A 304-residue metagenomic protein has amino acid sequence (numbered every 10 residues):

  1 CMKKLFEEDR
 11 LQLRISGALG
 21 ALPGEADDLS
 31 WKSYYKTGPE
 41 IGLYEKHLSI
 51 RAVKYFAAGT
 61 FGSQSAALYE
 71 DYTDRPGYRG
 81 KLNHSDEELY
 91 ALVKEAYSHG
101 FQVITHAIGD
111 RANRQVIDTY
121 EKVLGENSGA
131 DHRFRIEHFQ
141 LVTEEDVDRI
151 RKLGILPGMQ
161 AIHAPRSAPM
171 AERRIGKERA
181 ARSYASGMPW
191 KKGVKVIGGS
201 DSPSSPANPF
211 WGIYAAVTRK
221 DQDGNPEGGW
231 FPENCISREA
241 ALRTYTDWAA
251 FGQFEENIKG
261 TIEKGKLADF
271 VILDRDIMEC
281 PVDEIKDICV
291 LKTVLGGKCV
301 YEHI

Functional and structural regions predicted by a protein language model:
M2-D110, R114, D118, R149-L156 (+2 more regions): Metal-coordinating catalytic core of metallo-dependent amide/deamination hydrolases
L19, A57, D274-R275, G297: Residues that line or immediately flank small-molecule/substrate-binding pockets and catalytic motifs
V93-I104, I108-F134, H138-F139, E144-D148 (+5 more regions): His/Asp/Glu-enriched, well-ordered alpha-helical/loop segment that forms or immediately abuts the divalent-metal
